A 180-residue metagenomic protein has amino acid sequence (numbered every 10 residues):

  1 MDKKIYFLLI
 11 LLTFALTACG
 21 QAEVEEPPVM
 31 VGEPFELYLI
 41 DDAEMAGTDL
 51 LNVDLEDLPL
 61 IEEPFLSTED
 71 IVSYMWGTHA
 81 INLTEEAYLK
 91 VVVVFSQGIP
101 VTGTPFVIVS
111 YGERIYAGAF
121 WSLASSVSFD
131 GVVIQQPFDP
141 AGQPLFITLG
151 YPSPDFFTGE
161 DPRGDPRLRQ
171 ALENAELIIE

Functional and structural regions predicted by a protein language model:
M1-I5: Positively charged n-region of N-terminal signal peptides that target proteins for export
A15-A18: C-terminal motif of bacterial Sec signal peptides marking the signal peptidase cleavage site
G20-E180: Structural signature of multi-pass, alpha-helical inner-membrane proteins
